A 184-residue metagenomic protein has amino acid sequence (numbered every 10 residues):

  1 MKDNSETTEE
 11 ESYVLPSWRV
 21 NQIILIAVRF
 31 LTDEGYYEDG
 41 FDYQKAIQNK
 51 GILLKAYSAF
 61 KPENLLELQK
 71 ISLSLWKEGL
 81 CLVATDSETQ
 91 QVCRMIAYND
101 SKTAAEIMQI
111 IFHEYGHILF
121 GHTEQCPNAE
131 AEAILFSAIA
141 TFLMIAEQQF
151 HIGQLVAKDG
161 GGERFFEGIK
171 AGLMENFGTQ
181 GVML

Functional and structural regions predicted by a protein language model:
M1-L184: Active-site hotspot residues in diverse enzymes, especially metal/ion-binding acidic/histidine motifs
